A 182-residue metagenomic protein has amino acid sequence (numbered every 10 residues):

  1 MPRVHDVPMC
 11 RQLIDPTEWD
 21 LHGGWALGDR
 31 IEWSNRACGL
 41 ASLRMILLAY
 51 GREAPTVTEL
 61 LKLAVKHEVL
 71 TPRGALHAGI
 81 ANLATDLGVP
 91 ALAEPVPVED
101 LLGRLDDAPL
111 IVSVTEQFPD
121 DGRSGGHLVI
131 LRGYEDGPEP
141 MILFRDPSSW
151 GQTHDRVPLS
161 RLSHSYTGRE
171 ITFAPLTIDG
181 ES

Functional and structural regions predicted by a protein language model:
M1-D6, V89-E99: Generic detector of contiguous secondary-structure segments
M1-V69, G137: Active-site-adjacent structural segments surrounding the nucleophilic cysteine of cysteine proteases and isopeptidases
H5, L13-I14, L105, R132-S182: Noncatalytic regulatory segments and standalone regulatory/sensor domains
L40-R44, V57-L61, H77, A81 (+4 more regions): Extracytoplasmic/secreted envelope proteins and their assembly/folding machinery, especially bacterial periplasmic
M45-E53, L83-D86, P90, R104: Structured segments of extracytoplasmic/periplasmic soluble domains in secreted or envelope-associated proteins
L63, H67, L83, R104 (+1 more regions): Residues that form generic nucleotide/phosphate-binding pockets
V69-V96: Helix-adjacent hinge/juxtasegments
A93-R145, I178-E181: Active-site-adjacent substructure of cysteine-protease-like catalytic cores
